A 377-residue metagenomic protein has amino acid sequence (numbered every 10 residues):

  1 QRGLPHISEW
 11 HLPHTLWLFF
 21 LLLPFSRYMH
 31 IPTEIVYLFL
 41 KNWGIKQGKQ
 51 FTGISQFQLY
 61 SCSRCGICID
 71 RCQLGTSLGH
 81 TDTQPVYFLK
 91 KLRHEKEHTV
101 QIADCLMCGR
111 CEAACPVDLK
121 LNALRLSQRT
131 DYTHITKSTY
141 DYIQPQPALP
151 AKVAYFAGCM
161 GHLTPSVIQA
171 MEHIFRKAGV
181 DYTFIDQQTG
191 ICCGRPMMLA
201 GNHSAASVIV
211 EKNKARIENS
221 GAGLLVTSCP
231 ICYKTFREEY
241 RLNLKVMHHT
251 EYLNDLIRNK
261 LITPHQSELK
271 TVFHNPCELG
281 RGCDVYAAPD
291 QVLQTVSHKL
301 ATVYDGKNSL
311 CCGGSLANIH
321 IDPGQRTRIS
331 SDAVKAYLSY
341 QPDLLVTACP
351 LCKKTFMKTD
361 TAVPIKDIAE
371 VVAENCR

Functional and structural regions predicted by a protein language model:
Q1-G53: Membrane-embedded alpha-helical bundles of multi-pass integral membrane proteins
R2-E9, Q73-L92: Hydrophobic alpha-helical transmembrane segments and immediately flanking/interface helices in integral membrane
R27, E95, N259-K260: Short glycine-centered helix-capping/turn motifs at secondary-structure transition points
V36, W43, G48-L59, I69-R71 (+3 more regions): Iron-sulfur cluster-binding electron-transfer modules in prokaryotic oxidoreductases
W43-G66, V86-M107: Ferredoxin-like iron-sulfur electron-transfer modules
G75-T76, A103-L106, Y140: Short coil/turn segments at secondary-structure boundaries
M107-G109, A113: EF-hand and EF-hand-like Ca2+-sensor regions
